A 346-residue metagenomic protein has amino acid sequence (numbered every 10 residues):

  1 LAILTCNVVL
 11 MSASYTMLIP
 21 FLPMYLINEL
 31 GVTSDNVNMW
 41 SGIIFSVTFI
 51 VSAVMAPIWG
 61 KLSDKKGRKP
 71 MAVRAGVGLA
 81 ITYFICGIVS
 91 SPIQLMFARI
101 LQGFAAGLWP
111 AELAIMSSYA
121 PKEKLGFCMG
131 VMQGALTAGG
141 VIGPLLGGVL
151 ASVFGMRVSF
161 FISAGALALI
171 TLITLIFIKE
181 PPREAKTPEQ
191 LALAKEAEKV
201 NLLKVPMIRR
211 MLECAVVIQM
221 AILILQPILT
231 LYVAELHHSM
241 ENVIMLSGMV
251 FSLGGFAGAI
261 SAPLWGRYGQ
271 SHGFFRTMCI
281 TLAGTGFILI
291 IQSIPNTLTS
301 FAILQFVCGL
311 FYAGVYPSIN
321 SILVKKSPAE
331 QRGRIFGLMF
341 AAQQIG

Functional and structural regions predicted by a protein language model:
L1, E180-E213: Juxtamembrane intracellular "pre-TM" segments in multi-pass secondary transporters
F21-N38, I228-M245: Short amphipathic helix-loop junctions that connect adjacent transmembrane helices in Major Facilitator Superfamily/SLC
I43-W59, S252-P263: Central cavity-lining transmembrane alpha-helices of secondary-active solute carriers, predominantly the Major
A53-S90, G269-H272: Conserved MFS/SLC helix-loop-helix module at the cytosolic interface between two early adjacent transmembrane helices
P70-I85, A164, R276-I290: Structural signature of the two symmetry-related core transmembrane helices
T82, I93-L101, I288, T299-V307: Paired small-residue
A98-L136: Cytoplasmic helix-loop-helix junction between adjacent transmembrane helices in 12-TM secondary transporters
L108-A120, G314-S327: Intracellular juxtamembrane helix-capping segments at the cytosolic ends of symmetry-related transmembrane helices
